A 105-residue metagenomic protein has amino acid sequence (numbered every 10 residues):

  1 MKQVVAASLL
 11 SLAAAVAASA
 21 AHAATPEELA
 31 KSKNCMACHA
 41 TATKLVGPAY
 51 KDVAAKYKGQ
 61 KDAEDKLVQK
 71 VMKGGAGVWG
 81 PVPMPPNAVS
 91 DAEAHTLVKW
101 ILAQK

Functional and structural regions predicted by a protein language model:
M1-A24, K105: N-terminal export/targeting leaders of redox proteins
A24-T41: Sequence/structural segment immediately N-terminal to covalent heme-attachment motifs in c-type and related
P26, A63, L67, E93-L97: Stable alpha-helical elements in mature extracytoplasmic
A37, V46-Y57, K70-K99, Q104: Axial heme c-ligation environment in periplasmic c-type cytochrome domains
